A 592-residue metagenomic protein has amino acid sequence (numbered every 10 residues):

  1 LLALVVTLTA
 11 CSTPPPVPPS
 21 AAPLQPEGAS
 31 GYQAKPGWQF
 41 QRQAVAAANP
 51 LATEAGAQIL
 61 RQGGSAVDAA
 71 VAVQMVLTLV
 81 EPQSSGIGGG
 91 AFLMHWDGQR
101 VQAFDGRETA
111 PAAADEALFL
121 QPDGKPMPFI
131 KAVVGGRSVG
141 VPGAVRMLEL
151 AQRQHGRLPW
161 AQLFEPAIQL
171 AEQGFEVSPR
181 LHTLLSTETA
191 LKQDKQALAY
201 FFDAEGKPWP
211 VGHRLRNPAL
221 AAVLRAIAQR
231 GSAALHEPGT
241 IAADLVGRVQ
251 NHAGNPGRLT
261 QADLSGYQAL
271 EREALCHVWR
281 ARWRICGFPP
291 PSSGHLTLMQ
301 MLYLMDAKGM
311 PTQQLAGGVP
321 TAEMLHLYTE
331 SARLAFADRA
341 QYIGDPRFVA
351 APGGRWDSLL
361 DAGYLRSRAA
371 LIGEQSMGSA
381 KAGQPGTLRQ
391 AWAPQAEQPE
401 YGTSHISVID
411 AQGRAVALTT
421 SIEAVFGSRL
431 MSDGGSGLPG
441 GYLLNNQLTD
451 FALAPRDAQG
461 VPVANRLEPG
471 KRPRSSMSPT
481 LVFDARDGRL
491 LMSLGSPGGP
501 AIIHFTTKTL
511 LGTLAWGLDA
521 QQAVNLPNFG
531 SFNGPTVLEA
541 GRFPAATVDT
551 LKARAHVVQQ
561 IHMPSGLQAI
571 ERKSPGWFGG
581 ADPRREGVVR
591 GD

Functional and structural regions predicted by a protein language model:
L8-A10: C-terminal motif of bacterial Sec signal peptides marking the signal peptidase cleavage site
P15-E54, Q58, A66-E237, I241-R284 (+1 more regions): Noncatalytic scaffold domains of N-terminal-nucleophile
P23, G257, A307-S421, R456 (+1 more regions): Internal maturation/activation junctions in enzymes
I59-L60, R146-Q154, Q229-H236, A243 (+3 more regions): Alpha-helical support elements that line or immediately flank enzyme active sites and cofactor-binding pockets
L79-G86, G90-W96, R100-A103, N255-T260 (+3 more regions): Active-site rim segments in enzyme catalytic domains, especially the processed small/beta chain of N-terminal
E271, E400-T403, S475-M477: Short, small/polar residue-rich loop motifs at catalytic or cofactor-binding pockets
C286-H295, T403-S407, A417-S432, G495-I503: Glycine-rich phosphate/pyrophosphate-binding beta-alpha loops
Q412, A454, G470-R472, T506 (+1 more regions): Extended C-terminal subregions enriched in glycine
